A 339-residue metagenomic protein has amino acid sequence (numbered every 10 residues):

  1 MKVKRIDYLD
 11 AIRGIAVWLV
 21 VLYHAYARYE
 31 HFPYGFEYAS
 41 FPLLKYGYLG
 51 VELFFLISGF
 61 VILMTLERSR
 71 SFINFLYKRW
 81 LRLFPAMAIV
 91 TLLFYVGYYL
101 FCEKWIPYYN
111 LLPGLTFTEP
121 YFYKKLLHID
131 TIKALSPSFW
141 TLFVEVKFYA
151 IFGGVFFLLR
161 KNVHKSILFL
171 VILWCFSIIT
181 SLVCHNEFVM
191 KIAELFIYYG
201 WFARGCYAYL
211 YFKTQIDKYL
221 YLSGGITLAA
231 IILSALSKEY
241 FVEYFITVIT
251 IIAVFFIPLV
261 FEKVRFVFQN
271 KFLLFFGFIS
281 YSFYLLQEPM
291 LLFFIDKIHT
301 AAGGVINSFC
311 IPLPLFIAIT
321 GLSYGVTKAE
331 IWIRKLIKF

Functional and structural regions predicted by a protein language model:
M1-Y8, L22-L43, M64-N74, F122-T131 (+4 more regions): Alpha-helical transmembrane segments in multi-pass integral membrane proteins
D10, G14-V17, V51, S58 (+5 more regions): Residues within membrane-spanning alpha-helices of integral membrane proteins, especially the hydrophobic core/packing
I15, Y26, F143-K147, P289-M290: Active-site His/Glu-centered metal-binding helix of metallohydrolases
V20, F55-V61, T91, W174-I178 (+2 more regions): Helical transmembrane-bundle signal
E37-L49, L83-V146, A150, T247-P258: Membrane-interface helix-loop-helix regions
G47-L49, L53, M290: Extended basic-aromatic, gly/pro-enriched interface segments that bind polyanionic ligands
F72-P85: Membrane-interfacial loop-to-helix junctions in multi-pass inner-membrane proteins
